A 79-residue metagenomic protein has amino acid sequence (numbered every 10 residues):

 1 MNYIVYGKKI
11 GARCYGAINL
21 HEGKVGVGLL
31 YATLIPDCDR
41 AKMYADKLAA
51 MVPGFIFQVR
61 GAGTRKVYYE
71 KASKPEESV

Functional and structural regions predicted by a protein language model:
M1-L30: Short aromatic-glycine-(Arg/Gly/Cys) micro-motifs in beta-strand/loop hairpins
L30-V79: Short, mixed-charge low-complexity intrinsically disordered segments
